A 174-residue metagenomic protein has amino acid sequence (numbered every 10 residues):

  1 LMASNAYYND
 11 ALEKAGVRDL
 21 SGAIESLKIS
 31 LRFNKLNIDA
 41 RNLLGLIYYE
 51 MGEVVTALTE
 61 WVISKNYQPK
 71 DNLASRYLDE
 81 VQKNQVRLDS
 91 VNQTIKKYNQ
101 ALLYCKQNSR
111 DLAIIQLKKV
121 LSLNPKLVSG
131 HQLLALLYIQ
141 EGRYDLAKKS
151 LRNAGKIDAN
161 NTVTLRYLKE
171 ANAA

Functional and structural regions predicted by a protein language model:
L1-A6, V81-K96: TPR-adjacent "capping" and linker segments in tetratricopeptide-repeat scaffold/adaptor proteins
S4-N5, I38-D39, N72-L73, T94 (+2 more regions): Helix-start (N-cap) detector for alpha-helical repeat units in TPR-like alpha-solenoids, especially tetratricopeptide
G16-V17, E50, Y67, E80-R87 (+3 more regions): Register position in tetratricopeptide repeats
K28-R32, I63-N66, L121-S122, N153-K156 (+1 more regions): Conserved structural position within tetratricopeptide repeats
